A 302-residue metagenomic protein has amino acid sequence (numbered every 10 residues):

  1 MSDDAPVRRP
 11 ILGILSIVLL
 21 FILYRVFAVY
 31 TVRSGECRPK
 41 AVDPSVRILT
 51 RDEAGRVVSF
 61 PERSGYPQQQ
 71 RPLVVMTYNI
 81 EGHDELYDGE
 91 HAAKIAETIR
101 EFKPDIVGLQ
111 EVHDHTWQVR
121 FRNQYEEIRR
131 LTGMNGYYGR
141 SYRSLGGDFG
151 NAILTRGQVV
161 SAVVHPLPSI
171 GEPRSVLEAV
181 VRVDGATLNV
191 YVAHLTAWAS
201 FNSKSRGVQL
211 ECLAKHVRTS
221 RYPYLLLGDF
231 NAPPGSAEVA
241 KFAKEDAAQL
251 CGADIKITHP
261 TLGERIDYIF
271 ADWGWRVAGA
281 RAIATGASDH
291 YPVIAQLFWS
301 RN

Functional and structural regions predicted by a protein language model:
D4-L15, Y24-S64, V164, K215-L225 (+1 more regions): Metal-dependent phosphoester-hydrolase catalytic domains
S34-P67, Y87-D88, E111-T187, L195 (+1 more regions): Structured beta-strand-rich core segments of catalytic domains in phosphoester-bond hydrolases
I48-T50, P72-A93, H113-W117, T196-S205: Acidic/histidine-rich helix-loop elements that form or flank divalent-metal/phosphate-binding sites at the catalytic
L73-I80, I95-F121, A179, N189-A193 (+3 more regions): Active-site beta-strand/loop signature of hydrolases that rely on acidic residues for catalysis
Y78-E81, Q110-V112, G139-Y142, T155-G157 (+6 more regions): Active-site-proximal beta-strand/loop segments in catalytic clefts of secreted hydrolases
Y87-H91, I99, P104, R120 (+4 more regions): Extracytoplasmic/periplasmic, Sec-exported soluble proteins
E90, K94-E97, E101, N123 (+6 more regions): Extracytoplasmic/secreted proteins, especially bacterial periplasmic and envelope-associated proteins
K103, G133, R156-Q158, R221 (+1 more regions): Residue-level detector of structured alpha->beta connecting loops
